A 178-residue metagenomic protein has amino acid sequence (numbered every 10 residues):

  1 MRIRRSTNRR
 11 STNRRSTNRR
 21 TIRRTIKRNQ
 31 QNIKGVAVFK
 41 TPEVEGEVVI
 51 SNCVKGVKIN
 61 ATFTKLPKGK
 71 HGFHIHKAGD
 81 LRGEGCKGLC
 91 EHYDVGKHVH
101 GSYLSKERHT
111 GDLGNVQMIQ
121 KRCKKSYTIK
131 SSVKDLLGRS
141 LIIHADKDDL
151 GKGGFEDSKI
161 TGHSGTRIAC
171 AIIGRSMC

Functional and structural regions predicted by a protein language model:
M1-Q30: Arg/Lys-rich, intrinsically disordered low-complexity tails that mediate electrostatic binding and condensation
R24-C178: N-terminal leader/targeting pre-sequences
